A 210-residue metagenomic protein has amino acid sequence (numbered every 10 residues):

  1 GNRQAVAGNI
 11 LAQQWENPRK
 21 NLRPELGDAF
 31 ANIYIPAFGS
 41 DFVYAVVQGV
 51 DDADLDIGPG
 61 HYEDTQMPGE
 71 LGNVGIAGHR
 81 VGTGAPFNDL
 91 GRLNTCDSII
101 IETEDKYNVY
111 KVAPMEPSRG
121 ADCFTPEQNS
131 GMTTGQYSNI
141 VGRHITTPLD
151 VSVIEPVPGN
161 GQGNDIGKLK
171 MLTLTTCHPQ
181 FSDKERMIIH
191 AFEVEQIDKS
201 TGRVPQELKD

Functional and structural regions predicted by a protein language model:
G1-D210: Solvent-exposed, non-transmembrane regions of membrane-associated and secreted proteins
